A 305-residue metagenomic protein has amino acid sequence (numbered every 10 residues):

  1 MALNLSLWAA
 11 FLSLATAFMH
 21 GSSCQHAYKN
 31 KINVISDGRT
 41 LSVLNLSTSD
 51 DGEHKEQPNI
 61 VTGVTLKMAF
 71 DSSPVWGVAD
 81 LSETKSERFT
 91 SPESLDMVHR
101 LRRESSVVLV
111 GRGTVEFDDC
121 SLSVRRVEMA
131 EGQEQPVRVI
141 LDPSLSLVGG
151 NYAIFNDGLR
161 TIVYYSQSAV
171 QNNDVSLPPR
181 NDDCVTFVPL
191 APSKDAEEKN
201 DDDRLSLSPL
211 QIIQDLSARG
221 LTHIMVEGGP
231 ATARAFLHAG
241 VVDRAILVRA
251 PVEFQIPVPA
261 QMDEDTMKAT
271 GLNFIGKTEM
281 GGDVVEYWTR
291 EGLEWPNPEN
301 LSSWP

Functional and structural regions predicted by a protein language model:
A2-A27: N-terminal chloroplast transit peptides
F18-H20, I32-P305: Enzymes that bind and transform nitrogen-containing heteroaromatic metabolites
